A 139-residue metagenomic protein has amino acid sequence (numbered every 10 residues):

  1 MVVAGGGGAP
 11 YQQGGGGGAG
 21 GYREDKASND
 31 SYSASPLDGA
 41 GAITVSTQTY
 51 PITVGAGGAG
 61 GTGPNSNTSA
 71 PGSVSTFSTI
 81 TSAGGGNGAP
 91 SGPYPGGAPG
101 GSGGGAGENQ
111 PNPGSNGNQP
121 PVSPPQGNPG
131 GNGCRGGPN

Functional and structural regions predicted by a protein language model:
M1-N139: Glycine-biased low-complexity/repetitive sequence motifs
